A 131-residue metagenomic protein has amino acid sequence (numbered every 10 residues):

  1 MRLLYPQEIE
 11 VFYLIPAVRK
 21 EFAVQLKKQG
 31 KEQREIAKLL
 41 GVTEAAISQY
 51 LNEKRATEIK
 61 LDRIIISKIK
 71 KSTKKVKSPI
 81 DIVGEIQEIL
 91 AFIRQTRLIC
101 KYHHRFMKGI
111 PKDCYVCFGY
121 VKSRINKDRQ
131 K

Functional and structural regions predicted by a protein language model:
M1-R19: Short, Lys/Arg-enriched anionic-surface-contact patches
I15-G30: Short, amphipathic alpha-helical "recognition" segments used to contact nucleic acids or chromatin
V24, S48, K70-K74: Amphipathic alpha-helical segments within well-ordered protein domains
E32-L39, I47: Short alpha-helical "recognition helix" segments of helix-turn-helix
L51-N52: DNA major-groove recognition helix of helix-turn-helix
T57-K74: Short Lys/Arg-enriched helix C-cap and helix-to-coil transition segments that create basic nucleic-acid-contact patches
K71-K131: Helix-turn-helix/homeodomain-like alpha-helical modules used for DNA recognition and transcription-factor dimerization
